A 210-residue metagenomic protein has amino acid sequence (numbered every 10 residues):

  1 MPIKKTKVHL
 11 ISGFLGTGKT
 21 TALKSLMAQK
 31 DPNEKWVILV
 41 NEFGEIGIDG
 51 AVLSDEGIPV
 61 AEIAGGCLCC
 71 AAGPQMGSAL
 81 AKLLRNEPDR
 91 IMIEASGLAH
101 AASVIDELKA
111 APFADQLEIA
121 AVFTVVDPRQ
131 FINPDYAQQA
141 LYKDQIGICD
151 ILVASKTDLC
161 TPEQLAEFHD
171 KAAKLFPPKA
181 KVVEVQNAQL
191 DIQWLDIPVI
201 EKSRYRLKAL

Functional and structural regions predicted by a protein language model:
P2, I151-A154, C160-L210: C-terminal accessory "lid"/substrate-recognition subdomains
P2-S12, T17, T21-D135: Nucleotide-state-sensitive switch-loop elements of NTP-binding domains
W36, F113, Y142, A209-L210: Tryptophan-centered motif/residue detector
V37-I38, I91-M92, L117-V126, I146-T157 (+1 more regions): Conserved beta-strand/loop subsegment of P-loop NTPase cores
A102, D106-K109, D150, D170-A173: A broadly conserved amphipathic alpha-helix scaffold signal in soluble, globular proteins
L108, Q130-Q138, C160-P162, E167-H169: Non-catalytic interfacial helical region
A111-L117, Y142-K143, H169-F176: A short alpha->loop->secondary-structure connector
Y136-I148: Flexible active-site lid/hinge loop adjacent to a nucleotide/diphosphate and Mg2+-phosphate binding pocket
